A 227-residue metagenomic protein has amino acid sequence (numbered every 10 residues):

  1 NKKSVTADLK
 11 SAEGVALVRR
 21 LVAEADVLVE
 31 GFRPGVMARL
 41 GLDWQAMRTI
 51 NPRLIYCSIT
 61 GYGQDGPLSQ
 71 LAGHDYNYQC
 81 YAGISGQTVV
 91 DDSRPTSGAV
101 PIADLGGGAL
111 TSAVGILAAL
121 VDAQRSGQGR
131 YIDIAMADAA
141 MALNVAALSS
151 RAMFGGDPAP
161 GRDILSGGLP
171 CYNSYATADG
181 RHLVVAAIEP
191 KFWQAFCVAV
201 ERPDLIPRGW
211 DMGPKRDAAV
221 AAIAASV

Functional and structural regions predicted by a protein language model:
N1-T49: A structured beta-alpha segment of the ubiquitous adenosine-cofactor-binding alpha/beta core
T6-A7, F32, G108, P160 (+3 more regions): A generic structural signal for short
A25-L28, L54, G127, P203: Secondary-structure boundary/capping positions in well-ordered alpha/beta enzyme cores
L28, A119, S226: Short alpha-helical functional segments enriched in proximate histidine and acidic residues
A38-I188, A195: Active-site-adjacent "lid/gating" segments in soluble enzymes
P170-V227: Aromatic-enriched alpha-helical interface/lid elements that frame and gate functional surfaces
